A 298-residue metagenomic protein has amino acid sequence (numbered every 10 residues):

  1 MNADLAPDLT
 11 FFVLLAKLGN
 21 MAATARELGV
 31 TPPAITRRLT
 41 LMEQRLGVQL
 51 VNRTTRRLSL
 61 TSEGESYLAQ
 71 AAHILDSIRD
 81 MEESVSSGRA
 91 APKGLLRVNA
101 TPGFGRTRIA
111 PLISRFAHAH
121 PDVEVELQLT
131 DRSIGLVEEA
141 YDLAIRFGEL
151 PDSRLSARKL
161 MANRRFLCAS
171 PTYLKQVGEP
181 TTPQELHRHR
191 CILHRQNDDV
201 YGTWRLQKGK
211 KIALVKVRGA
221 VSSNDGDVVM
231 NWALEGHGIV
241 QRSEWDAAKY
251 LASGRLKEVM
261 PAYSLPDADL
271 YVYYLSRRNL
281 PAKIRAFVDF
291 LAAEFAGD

Functional and structural regions predicted by a protein language model:
M1-A3, Q44, A69, D122 (+3 more regions): C-terminal effector-binding regulatory domain of bacterial HTH transcription factors
L14-G29: Short helix-boundary/capping micro-motifs
R26, Q44, H118: Alpha-helical residues within the helix-turn-helix
T31, R38, L112: Residues within the DNA-recognition helix of helix-turn-helix
E43-L60, L256: A short LG(V/I)-centered, amphipathic sequence patch enriched for acidic residue(s) preceding the LG motif
V48, T55-L58, E65, D76-N99: Short helix-loop hinge/linker segments at domain boundaries
G94-S156: Central regulatory/effector-binding core of bacterial HTH transcription factors
E138, L150-L270, G297-D298: C-terminal regulatory
